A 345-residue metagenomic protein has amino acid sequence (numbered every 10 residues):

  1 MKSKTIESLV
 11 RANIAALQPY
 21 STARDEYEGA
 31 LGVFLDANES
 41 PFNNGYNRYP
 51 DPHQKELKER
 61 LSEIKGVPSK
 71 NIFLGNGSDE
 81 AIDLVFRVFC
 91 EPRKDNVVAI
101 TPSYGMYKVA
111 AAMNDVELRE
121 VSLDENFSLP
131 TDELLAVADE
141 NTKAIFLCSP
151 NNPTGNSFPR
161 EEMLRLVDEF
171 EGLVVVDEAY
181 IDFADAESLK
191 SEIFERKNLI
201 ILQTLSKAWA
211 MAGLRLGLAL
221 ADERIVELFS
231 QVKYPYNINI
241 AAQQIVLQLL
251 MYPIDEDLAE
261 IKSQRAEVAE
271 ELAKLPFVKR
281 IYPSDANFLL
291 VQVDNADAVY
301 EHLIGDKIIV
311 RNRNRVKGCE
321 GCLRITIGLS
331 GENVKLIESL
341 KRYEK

Functional and structural regions predicted by a protein language model:
M1-I64: N-terminal "arm"/small-domain region of PLP-dependent enzymes with the aminotransferase-like
I6, E91-L147: PLP-dependent aminotransferase-like
K58-N96, N114, V293: Phosphate-binding glycine-rich loop
E125-D182: Active-site phosphate-binding strand-loop segment of PLP-dependent enzymes
E161, G305-D306, V316-K345: PLP-dependent enzyme catalytic core of the Aspartate aminotransferase-like
N198-K274, R280-I281: PLP-dependent aminotransferase class I/II
L275-D306: Conserved PLP-binding catalytic core of the aspartate aminotransferase-like
